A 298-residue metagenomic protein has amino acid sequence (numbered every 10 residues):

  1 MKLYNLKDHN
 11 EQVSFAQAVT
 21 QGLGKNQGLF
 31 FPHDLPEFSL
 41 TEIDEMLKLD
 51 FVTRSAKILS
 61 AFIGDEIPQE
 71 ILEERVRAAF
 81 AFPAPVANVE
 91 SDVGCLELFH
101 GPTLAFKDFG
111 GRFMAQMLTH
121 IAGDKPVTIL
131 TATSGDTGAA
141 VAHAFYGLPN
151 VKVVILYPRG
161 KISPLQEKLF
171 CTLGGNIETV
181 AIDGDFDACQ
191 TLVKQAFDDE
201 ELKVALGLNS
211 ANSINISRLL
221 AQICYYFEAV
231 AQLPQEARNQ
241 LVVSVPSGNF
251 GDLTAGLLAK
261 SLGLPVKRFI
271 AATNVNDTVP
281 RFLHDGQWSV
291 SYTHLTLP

Functional and structural regions predicted by a protein language model:
M1-N26: Charged, compositionally biased N-terminal leader segments and the immediate start of the first structured element
L23-G24, P36, R159-G160, G184-F186 (+3 more regions): Glycine-rich beta-alpha junction loops
N26-L104, L173-K203: Small-residue-rich anion-binding loops in enzyme active sites
C95-G147: Well-ordered mid-protein domain cores that form the structural environment of catalytic cofactors
L130-H143, G147, T254, G263-T273 (+1 more regions): Active-site histidine-anchored catalytic micro-motif
A139-D183, T278-S289: Active-site-proximal loop->helix
T191, Q195, E200, V204-L258 (+1 more regions): Domain-scale recognition of functional cores that engage charged ligands
T293-P298: Conserved small/polar residues in nucleotide/adenosyl-binding loops
